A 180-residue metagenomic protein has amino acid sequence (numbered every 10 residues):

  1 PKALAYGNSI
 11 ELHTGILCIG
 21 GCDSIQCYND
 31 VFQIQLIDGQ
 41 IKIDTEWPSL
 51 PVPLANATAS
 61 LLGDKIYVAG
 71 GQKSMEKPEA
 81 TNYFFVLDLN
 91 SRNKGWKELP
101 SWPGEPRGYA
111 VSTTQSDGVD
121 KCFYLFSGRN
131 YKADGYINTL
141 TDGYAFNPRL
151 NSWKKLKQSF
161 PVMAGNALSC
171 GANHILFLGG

Functional and structural regions predicted by a protein language model:
P1-G180: Kelch-like beta-propeller repeat domains
